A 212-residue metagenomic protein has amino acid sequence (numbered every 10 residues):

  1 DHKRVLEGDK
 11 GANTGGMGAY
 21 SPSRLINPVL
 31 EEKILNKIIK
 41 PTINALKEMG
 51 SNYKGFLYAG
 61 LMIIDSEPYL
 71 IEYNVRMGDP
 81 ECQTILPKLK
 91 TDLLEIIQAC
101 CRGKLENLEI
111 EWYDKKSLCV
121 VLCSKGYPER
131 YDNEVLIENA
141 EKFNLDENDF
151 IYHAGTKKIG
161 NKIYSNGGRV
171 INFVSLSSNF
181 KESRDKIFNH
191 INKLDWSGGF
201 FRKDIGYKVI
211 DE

Functional and structural regions predicted by a protein language model:
D1-H2, A59-I63, P68-M77, G155: Short beta-strand elements
D1-I38, V75-K88: ATP-dependent carboxylate/phosphate-activation module, predominantly the ATP-grasp catalytic core and closely related
L6-G8, N107-E109, T156-I163: Short beta-strand/turn micro-motifs at beta-sheet edges
E32-L57, N74-D146, I159: Active-site "cap" helix and flanking loop/linker of ATP-utilizing ligase/carboxylase catalytic domains
S51-D65, K203: A short glycine-rich, hydrophobically flanked beta-strand micro-motif that places a catalytic Asp/Glu for divalent metal
Y58-G60, Y69-L70, C119-V121, N172: Structured core elements
T156-G160, Y164-E212: Generic C-terminus detector
